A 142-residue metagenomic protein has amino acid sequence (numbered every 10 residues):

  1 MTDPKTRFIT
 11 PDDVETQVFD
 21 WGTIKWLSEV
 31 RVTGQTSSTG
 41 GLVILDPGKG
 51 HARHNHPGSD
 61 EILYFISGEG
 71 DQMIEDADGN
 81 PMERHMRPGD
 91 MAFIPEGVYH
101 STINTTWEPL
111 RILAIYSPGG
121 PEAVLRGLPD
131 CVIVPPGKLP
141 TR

Functional and structural regions predicted by a protein language model:
M1-S38, A52, G127-R142: A short, N-terminal "cap"/entry segment at the start of jelly-roll beta-barrel domains of the cupin/DSBH fold
T16, W26, G40-I44, I62 (+3 more regions): Conserved hydrophobic/aromatic beta-strand scaffold that supports enzyme active sites
K25-W26, G41-P57: Conserved short histidine dyad/triad with adjacent acidic residue
E29-V30, A52-P57, I74, E83-H85 (+1 more regions): Short histidine-centered beta-strand/loop micro-motifs that create catalytic or ligand/metal-coordination sites
V32-T36, L45-G50, S67-D71, P118 (+1 more regions): Short, charged/polar surface micro-motifs in flexible loops or helix N-caps
K49-A52, D71, A92, E96-T102: Histidine-centered metal-chelating micro-motifs
D60-P88, V98: A short beta-strand-loop-beta hairpin characteristic of the jelly-roll/cupin
H85-P88, E96-E122: Ligand-binding loop in jelly-roll beta-barrel domains
